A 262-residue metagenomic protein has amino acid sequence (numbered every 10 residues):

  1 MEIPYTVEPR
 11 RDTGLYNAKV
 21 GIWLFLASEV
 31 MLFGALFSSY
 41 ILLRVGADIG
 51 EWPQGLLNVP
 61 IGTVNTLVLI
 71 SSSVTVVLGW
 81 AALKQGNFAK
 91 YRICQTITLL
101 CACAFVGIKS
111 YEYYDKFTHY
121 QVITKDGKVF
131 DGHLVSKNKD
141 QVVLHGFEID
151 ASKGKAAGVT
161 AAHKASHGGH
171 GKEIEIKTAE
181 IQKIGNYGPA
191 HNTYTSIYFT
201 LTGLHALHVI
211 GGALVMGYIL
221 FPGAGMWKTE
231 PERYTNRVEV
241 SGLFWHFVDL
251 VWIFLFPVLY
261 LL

Functional and structural regions predicted by a protein language model:
M1-L262: ...captures the hydrophobic TM-helix bundle architecture rather than a specific catalytic motif, and can also fire on
